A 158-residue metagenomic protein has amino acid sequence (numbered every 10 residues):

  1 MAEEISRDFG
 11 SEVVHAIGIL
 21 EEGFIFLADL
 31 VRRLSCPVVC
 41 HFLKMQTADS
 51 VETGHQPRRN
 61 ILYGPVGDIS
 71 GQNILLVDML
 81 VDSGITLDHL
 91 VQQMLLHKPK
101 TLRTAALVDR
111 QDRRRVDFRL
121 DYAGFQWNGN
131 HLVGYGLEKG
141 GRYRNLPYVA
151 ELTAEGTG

Functional and structural regions predicted by a protein language model:
M1-G158: PRPP-associated nucleotide enzymes
